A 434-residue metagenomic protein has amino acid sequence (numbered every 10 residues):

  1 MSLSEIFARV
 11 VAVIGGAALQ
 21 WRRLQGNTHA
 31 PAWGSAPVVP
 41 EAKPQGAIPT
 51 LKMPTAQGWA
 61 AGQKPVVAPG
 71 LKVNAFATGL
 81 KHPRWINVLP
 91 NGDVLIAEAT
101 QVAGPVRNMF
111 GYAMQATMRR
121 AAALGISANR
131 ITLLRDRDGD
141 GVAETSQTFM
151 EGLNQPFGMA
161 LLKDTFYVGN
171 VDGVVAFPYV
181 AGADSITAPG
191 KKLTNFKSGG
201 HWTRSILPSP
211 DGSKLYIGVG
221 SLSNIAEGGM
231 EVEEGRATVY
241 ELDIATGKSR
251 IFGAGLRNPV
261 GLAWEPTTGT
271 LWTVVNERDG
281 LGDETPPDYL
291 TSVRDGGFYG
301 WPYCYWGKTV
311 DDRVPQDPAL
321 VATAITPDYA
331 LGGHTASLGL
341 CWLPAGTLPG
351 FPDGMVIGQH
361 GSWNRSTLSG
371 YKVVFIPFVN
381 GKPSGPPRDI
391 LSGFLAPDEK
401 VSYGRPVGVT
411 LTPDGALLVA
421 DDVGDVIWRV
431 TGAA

Functional and structural regions predicted by a protein language model:
R23-V67, A103-R107, G111-A121, I126-A128 (+7 more regions): Beta-propeller domain segments
A75-L80, Q147-L153, L193-S198, I251-G255 (+3 more regions): Surface loop/turn motifs at the tips and blade-to-blade linkers of beta-strand repeat domains
I86, M159, I206, P259-L262 (+2 more regions): Hydrophobic core register within WD40 beta-propeller blades
L89-G92, L161-K163, P208-G212, E265-T268 (+2 more regions): Residue-level detector of Asp-centered blade-edge/turn motifs that repeat once per structural unit in beta-propeller
N91, A99-Q101, V171-G173, Y179 (+4 more regions): Short loop/turn segments immediately following the C-termini of beta-strands
D93-L95, T165-V168, K214-G218, T270-V274 (+2 more regions): Conserved beta-propeller blade signature
V142-T165, N170-P210, S221-N224: Asp-box/WD-like beta-propeller blade repeats and closely related beta-sheet repeat scaffolds
T410-A434: Blade-level signature of beta-propeller repeat domains, shared across WD40, Kelch, NHL, RCC1 and BNR/Asp-box propellers
